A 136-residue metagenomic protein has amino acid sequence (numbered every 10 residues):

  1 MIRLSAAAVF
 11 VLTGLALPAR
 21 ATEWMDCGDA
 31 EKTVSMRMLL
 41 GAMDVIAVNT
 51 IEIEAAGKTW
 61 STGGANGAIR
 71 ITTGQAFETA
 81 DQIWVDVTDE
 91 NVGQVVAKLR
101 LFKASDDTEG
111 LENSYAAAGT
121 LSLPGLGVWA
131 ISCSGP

Functional and structural regions predicted by a protein language model:
S5-G14: Bacterial N-terminal signal peptides
L17-A21: Sec/Tat signal peptide C-region and signal peptidase I cleavage site
E23-F102, D106-L111, Y115-P136: Central antiparallel beta-sheet cores of small beta-barrel/beta-sandwich binding domains
